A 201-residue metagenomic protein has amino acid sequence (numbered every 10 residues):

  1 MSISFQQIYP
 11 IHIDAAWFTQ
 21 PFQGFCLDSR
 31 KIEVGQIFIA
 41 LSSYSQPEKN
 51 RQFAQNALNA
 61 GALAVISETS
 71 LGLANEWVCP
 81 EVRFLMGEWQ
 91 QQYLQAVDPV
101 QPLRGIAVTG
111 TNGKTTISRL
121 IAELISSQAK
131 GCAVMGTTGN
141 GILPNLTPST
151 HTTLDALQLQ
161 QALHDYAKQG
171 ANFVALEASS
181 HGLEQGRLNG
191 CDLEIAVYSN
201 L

Functional and structural regions predicted by a protein language model:
M1-Q92: N-terminal leader/targeting and accessory segments in enzymes
G87-L201: Phosphate-binding loop of NTP-binding sites
